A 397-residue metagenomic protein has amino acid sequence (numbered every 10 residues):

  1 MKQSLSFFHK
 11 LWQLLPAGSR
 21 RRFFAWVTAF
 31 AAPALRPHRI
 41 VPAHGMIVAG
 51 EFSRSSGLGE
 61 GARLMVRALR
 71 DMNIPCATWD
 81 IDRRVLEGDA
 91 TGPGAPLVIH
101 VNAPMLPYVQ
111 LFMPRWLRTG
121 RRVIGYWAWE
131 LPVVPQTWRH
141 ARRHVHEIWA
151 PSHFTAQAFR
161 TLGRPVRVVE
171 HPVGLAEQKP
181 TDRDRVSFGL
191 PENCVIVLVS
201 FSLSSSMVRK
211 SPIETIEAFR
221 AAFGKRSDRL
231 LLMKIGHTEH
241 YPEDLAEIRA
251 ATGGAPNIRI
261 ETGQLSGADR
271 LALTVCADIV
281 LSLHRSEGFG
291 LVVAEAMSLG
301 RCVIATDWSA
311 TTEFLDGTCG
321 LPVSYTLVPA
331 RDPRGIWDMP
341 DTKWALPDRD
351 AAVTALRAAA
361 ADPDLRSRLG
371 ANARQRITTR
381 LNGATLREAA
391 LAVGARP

Functional and structural regions predicted by a protein language model:
K2-V101: N-terminal pre-catalytic "stem/leader" segment of glycosyltransferase-like enzymes
I47, L190-K210, I216-R220, L231-L232: Conserved donor-binding/catalytic core segment of Leloir-type glycosyltransferases
I47-A49, R67, A77-A158, D269: Extended catalytic core of nucleotide-activated donor transferases of GT-like folds
Q178-L190: A short helix/loop element that forms part of the nucleotide-sugar donor recognition site in Leloir-type
T238, E243-L271, I279: Nucleotide-activated donor-binding/catalytic signature segment of Leloir-type glycosyltransferases, i.e., the conserved
R285: Aromatic "clamp/platform" in nucleotide-sugar-dependent glycosyltransferases that forms part of the donor/acceptor
C302-A305, L321-S324: Short hydrophobic beta-strand element within catalytic cores of glycosyltransferases and related nucleotide-activated
A351-A358, L365-T379: A short, well-ordered alpha-helix in the C-terminal region of glycosyltransferases
